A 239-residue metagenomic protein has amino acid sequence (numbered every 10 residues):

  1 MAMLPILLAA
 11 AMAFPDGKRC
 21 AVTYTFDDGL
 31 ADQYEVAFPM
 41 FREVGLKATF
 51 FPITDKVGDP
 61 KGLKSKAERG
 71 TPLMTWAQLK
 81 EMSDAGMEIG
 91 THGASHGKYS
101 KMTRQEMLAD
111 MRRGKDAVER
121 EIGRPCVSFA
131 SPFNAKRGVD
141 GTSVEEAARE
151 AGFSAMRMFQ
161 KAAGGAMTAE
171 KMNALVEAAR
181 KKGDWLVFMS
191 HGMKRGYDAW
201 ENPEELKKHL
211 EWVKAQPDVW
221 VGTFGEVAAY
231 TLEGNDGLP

Functional and structural regions predicted by a protein language model:
M1: Active-site-adjacent "gating/activation" loops or surface patches in catalytic cores
L4-P15: Hydrophobic h-region of N-terminal signal peptides that target proteins for export in Gram-negative bacteria
L7, N134, M193: Residue-level marker of positions within ordered structural domains that often coincide with functionally constrained
F14, A48, E119, A151-Q160 (+4 more regions): C-terminal domain-boundary segment and adjacent tail
F14-E88, S95-K98, D110-S131, M189 (+5 more regions): Active-site beta->alpha N-cap acidic-glycine motif
Q33-V36, F41, K61, A94-A178 (+2 more regions): Catalytic domains of cell-wall/extracellular-matrix polysaccharide-remodeling enzymes, centered on de-N-acetylation
S83, A178-K182: Short glycine/proline-enriched loop/turn "hinge" motifs that connect secondary-structure elements and lie
D184-L186: Intrinsic-disorder signature of long, low-complexity extramembrane regions of polytopic membrane transport proteins
